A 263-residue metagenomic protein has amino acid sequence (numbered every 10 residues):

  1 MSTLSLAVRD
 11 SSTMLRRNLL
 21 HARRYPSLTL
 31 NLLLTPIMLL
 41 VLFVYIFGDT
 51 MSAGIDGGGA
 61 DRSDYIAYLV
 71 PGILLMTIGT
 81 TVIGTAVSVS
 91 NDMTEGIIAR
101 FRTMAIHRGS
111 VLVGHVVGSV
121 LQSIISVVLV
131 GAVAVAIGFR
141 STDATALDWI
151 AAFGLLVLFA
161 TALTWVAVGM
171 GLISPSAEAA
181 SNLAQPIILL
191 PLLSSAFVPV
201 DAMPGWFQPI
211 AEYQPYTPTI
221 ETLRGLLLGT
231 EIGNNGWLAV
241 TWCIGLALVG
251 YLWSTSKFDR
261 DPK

Functional and structural regions predicted by a protein language model:
M1-L15, L163, W206-T217: Short, membrane-interfacial amphipathic segments enriched in basic
R16-T35, N235-W237, P262-K263: Membrane-interface helix starts
H21, G59-A60, D143, S194-V249: Membrane-interfacial helix-loop-helix junctions in multi-pass membrane proteins
M38-F43, D64-I137, A167, Q185 (+1 more regions): Hydrophobic alpha-helical transmembrane segments of multi-pass membrane transport proteins
F43-S52, T80, A134-D143, S174-S176 (+2 more regions): Short helix-capping/hinge motifs at transmembrane helix termini and TM-loop junctions
V44-D49, N91, R100, M104 (+7 more regions): Transmembrane helix-loop junction
Y45-T50, G171-Y213, T217: Transmembrane helix segments
R108-A184, E231-T255: Alpha-helical transmembrane segments and their short interhelical loops
